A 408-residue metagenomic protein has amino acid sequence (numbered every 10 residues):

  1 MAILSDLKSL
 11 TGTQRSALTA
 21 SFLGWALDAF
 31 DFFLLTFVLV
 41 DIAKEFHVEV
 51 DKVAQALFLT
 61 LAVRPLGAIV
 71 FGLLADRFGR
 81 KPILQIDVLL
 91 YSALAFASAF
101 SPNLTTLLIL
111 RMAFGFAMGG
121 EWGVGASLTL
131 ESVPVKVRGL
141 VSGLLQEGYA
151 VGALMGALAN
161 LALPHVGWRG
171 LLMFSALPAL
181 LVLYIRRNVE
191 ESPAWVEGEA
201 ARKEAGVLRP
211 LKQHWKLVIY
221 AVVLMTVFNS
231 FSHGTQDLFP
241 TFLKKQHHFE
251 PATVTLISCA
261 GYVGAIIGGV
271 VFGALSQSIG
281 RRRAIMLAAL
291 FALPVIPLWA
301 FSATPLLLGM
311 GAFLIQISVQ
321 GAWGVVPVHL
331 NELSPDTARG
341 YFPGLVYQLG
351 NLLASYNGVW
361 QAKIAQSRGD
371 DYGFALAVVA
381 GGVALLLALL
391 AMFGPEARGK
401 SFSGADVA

Functional and structural regions predicted by a protein language model:
M1-F30: Cytosolic juxtamembrane N-terminal segment immediately preceding the first transmembrane helix of multi-pass
L35-T36, W215-I266, A354-G358: Extracytoplasmic gate region of multi-pass secondary transporters
T36-L66, A252: Extracellular/periplasmic helix-loop-helix junction of adjacent transmembrane segments in MFS-like secondary
H47, G79, F100-T106, P134 (+2 more regions): Helix-breaking motifs and short loop linkers at transmembrane-helix boundaries and internal kinks in secondary membrane
F58-F71, C259-V271: Central cavity-lining transmembrane alpha-helices of secondary-active solute carriers, predominantly the Major
L66-P102, I279: Conserved MFS/SLC helix-loop-helix module at the cytosolic interface between two early adjacent transmembrane helices
L110-E147: Cytoplasmic helix-loop-helix junction between adjacent transmembrane helices in 12-TM secondary transporters
L145-R187: Helix-loop-helix hairpin linking two adjacent transmembrane segments in secondary transporters
